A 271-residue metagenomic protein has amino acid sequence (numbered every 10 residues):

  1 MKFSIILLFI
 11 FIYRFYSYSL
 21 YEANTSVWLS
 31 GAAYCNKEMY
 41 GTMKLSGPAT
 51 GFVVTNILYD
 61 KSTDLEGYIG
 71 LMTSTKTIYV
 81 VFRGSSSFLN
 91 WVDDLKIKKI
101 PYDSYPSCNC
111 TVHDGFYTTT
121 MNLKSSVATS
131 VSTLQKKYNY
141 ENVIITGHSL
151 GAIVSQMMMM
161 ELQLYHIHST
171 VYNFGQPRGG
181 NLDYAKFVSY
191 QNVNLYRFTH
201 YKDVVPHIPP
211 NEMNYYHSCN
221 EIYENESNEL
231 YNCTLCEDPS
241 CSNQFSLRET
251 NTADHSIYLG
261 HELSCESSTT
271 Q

Functional and structural regions predicted by a protein language model:
F3-I5, F11, S17-Y18, S74-T77 (+5 more regions): Serine hydrolase/lipase
F15-L45: Charged, compositionally biased non-catalytic regions
K37-K61: Extended, Lys/Arg-enriched charged tracts that mediate electrostatic binding to polyanionic substrates
L65-M72: Short, surface-exposed beta-strand/loop micro-motifs that present aromatic residues
I78-F82: Short beta-strand element of the alpha/beta-hydrolase
G84-F88, V92-S130: Active-site catalytic motif of lipid deacylating hydrolases and related acyltransferases
G147-G151, S155: Gly/Ala-rich beta-loop-alpha elbow adjacent to hydrolase catalytic centers
